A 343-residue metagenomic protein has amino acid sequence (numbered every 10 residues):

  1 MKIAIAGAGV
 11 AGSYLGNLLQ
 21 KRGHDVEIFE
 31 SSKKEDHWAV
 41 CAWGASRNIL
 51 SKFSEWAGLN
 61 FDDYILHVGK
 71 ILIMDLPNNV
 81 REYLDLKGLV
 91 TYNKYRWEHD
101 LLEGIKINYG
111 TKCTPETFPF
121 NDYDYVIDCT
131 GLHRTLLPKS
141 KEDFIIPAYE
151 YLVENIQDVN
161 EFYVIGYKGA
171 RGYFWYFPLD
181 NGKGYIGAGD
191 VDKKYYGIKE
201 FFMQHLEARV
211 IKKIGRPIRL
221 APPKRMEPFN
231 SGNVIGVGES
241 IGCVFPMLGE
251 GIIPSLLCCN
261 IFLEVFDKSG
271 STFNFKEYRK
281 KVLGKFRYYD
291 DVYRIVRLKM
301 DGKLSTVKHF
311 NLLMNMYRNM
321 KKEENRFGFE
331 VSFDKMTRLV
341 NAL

Functional and structural regions predicted by a protein language model:
M1-A11: Beta1/beta-strand and adjacent pyrophosphate-binding region of the FAD-binding site in flavoprotein oxidoreductases
A6-A8, N17-V40: Glycine-rich FAD pyrophosphate-binding loop
A8, H99-I214, K224-F229, G242-V244: Predominantly flavin-linked oxidoreductase catalytic cores and closely associated redox partners
S31-I73: N-terminal FAD cofactor-binding segment of flavoenzymes
G44, R81-L102, V191-G197: Short beta-strand to alpha-helix junction loop
M74-Y92, I146, F177-G189: Helix-loop-beta segment of a Rossmann-like dinucleotide-binding subdomain
G184, P223-D291: Conserved mid-domain beta->alpha element of the FAD-binding
D267-L343: C-terminal helical "tail/cap" subdomain of flavin- and related membrane-associated enzymes
